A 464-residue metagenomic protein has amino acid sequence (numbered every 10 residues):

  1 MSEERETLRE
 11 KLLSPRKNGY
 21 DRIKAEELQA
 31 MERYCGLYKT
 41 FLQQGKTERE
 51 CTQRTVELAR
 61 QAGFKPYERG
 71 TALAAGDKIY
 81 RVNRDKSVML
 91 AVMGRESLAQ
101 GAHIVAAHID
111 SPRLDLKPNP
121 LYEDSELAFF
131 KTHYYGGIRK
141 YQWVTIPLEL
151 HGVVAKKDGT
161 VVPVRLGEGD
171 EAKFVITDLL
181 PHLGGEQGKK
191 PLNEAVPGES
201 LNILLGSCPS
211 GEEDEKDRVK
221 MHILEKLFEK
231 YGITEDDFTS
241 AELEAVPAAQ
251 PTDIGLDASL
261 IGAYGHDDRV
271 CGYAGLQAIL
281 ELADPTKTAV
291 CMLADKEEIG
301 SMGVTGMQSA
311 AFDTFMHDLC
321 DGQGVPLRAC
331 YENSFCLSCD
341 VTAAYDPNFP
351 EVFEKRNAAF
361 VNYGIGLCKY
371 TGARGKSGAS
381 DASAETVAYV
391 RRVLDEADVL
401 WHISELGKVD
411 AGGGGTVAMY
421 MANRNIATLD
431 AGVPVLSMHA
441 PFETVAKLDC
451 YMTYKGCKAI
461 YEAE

Functional and structural regions predicted by a protein language model:
M1-E464: N-terminal hydrophobic/helix-forming segments and targeting peptides
